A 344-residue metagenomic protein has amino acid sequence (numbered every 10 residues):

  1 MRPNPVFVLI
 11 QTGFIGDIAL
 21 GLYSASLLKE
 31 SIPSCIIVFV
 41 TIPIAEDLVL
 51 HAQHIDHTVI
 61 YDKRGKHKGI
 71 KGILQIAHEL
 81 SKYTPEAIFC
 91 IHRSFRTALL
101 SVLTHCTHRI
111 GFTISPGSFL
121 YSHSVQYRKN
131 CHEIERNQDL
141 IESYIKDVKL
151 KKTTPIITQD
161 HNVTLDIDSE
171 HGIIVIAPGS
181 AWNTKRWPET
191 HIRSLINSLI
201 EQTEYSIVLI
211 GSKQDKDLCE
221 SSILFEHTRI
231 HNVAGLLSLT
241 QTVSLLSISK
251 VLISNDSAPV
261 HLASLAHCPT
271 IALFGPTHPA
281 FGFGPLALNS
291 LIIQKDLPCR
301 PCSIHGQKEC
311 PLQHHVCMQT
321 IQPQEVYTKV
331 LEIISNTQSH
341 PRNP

Functional and structural regions predicted by a protein language model:
M1-P344: Catalytic machinery of carbohydrate-active enzymes, primarily nucleotide-sugar-dependent glycosyltransferases
